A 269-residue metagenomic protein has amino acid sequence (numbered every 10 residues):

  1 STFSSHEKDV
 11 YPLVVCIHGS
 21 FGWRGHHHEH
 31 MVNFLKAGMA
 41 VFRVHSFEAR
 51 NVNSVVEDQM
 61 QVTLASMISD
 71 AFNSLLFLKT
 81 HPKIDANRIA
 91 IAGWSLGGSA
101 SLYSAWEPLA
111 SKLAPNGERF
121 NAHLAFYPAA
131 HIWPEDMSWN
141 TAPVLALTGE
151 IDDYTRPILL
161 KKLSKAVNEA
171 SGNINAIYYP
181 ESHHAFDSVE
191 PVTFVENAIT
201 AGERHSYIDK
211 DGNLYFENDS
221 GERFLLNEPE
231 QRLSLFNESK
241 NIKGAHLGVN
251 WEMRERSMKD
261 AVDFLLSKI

Functional and structural regions predicted by a protein language model:
S1-S4, D9-T80, E238-L247: Serine-hydrolase catalytic machinery in alpha/beta-hydrolase-like enzymes
G22-W23, A49-V52, H131, D153-Y154 (+1 more regions): Active-site loop signature of alpha/beta-hydrolase-fold enzymes
E29, R156-A166, P191: Short alpha-helix in the alpha/beta-hydrolase fold that links the catalytic acid
L35-K36, W139, E169: Residues at the C-terminal ends
V44-A49, P128, Y179-E181: Active-site loop/turn elements of alpha/beta-hydrolase fold enzymes, especially the short glycine-/histidine-rich
A65-T141, D153-Y154, I158: Primarily recognizes the serine-hydrolase "nucleophile elbow" in alpha/beta-hydrolase and SGNH/GDSL folds
A146-T148: Short beta-strand/loop motif that positions the catalytic acidic residue of the alpha/beta-hydrolase fold
N168-I174, P180-I269: Alpha/beta-hydrolase-fold serine-hydrolase catalytic core, especially in secreted/extracellular enzymes
